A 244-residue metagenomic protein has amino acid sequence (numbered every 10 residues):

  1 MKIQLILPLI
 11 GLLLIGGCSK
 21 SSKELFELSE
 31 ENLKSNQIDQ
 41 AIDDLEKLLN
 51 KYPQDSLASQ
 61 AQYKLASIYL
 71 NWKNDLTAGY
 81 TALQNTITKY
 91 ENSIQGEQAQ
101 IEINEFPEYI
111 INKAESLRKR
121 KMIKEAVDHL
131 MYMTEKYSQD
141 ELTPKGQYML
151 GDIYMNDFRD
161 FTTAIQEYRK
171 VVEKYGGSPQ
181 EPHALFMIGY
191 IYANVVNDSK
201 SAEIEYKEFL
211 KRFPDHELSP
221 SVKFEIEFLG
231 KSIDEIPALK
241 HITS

Functional and structural regions predicted by a protein language model:
M1-K2: N-terminal secretory signal peptides that target proteins for export/translocation
L5-I6, G17-S244: Acidic, polar-rich low-complexity tracts and alpha-helical solenoid repeat scaffolds
P8-L14: Bacterial N-terminal signal peptides
